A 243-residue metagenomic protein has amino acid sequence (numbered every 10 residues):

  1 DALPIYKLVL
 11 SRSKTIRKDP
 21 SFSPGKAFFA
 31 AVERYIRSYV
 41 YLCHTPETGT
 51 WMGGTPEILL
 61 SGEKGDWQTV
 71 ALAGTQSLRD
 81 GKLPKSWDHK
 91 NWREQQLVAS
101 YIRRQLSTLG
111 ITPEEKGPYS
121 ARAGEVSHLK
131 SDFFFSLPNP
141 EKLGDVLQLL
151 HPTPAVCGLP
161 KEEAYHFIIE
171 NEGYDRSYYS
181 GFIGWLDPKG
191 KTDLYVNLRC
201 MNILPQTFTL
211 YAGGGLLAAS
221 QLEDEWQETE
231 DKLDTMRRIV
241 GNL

Functional and structural regions predicted by a protein language model:
D1-L3: Short, small-residue-biased leader/transition segments that mark boundaries at the very start of proteins
Y6: Short acidic/polar active-site loop segments enriched in Thr and Asp
L10, Y41-L42, I111, R176-G184: A short glycine-rich, hydrophobically flanked beta-strand micro-motif that places a catalytic Asp/Glu for divalent metal
R12, I16-L97, G190-G213: An anion-binding catalytic pocket shared by soluble metabolic enzymes
R12-T15, T45-W51, I102-R103, P118-V126 (+1 more regions): A glycine-rich phosphate-binding loop feature that marks nucleotide/adenosyl-phosphate handling sites
R17, Q68-E170, G241: Contiguous alpha-helical scaffold segments within structured protein domains that host functional hotspots
S136-L243: Conserved hydrophobic core element of enzyme catalytic domains
